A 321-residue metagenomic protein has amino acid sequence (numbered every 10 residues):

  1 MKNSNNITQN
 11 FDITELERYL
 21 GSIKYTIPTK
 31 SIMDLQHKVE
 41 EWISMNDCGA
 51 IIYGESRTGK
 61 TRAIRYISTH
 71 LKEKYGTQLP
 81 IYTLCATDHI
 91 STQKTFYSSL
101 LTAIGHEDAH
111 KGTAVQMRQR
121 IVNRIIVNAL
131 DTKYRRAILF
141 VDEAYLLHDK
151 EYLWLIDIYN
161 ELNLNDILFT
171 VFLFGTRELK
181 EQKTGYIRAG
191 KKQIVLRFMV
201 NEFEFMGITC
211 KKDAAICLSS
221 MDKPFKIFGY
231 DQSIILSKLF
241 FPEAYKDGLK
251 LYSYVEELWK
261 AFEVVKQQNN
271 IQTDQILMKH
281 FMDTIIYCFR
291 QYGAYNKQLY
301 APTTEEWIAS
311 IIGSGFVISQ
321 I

Functional and structural regions predicted by a protein language model:
K2-Q9, S22-P28, G49, A63 (+5 more regions): C-terminal alpha-helical "lid" subdomain
N5-D12, L16-E17, S31-W42, S91-W154 (+6 more regions): Mid-core helix/loop region of P-loop NTP-binding domains shared across ATPases and GTPases
G49-G54, F140: Short hydrophobic/aromatic beta-strand immediately N-terminal to the Walker A/P-loop
K60: Conserved lysine of the Walker
A63-I104: Conserved P-loop
P80-H89, A137, E161-V255: The catalytic "switch" region of P-loop NTPases
